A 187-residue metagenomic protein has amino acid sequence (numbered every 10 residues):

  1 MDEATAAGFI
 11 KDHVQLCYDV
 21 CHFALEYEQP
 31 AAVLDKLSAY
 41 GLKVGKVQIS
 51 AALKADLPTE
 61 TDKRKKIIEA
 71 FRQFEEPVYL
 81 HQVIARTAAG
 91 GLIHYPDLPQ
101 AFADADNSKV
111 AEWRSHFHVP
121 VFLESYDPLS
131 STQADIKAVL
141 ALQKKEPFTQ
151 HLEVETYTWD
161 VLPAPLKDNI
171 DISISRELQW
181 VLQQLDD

Functional and structural regions predicted by a protein language model:
M1-F102, V110, V119: Acidic/histidine-rich catalytic cores of soluble enzymes
K43, T87-D186: Flexible, acidic glycine-rich loops studded with aromatic residues
